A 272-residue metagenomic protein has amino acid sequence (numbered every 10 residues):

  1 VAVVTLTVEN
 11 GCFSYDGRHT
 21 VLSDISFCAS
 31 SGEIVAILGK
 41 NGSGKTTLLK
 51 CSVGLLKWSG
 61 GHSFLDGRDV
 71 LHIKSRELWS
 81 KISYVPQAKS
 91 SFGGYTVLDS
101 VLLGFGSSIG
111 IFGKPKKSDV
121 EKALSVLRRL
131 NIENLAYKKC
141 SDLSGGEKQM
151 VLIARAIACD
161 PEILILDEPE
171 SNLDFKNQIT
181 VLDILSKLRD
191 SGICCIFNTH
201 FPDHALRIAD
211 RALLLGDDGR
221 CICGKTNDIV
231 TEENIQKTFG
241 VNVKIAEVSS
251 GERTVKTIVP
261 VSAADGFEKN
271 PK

Functional and structural regions predicted by a protein language model:
A2-V8, C12-D24, H72-K74, F92: A short, flexible loop at the N-terminus of ABC-type nucleotide-binding domains that lies
L38-K40: The feature captures the beta-strand-to-loop junction immediately N-terminal to the Walker
V53: Helix-to-loop junction immediately C-terminal to a conserved catalytic motif
G61-D69, L78: Conserved ABC transporter NBD signature motif
L102, K117-L135: Conserved ABC ATPase "signature" region
K139-L143, E147: Conserved ABC ATPase signature
L164-E168: Catalytic Walker B motif of ABC-type/P-loop ATPase nucleotide-binding domains
